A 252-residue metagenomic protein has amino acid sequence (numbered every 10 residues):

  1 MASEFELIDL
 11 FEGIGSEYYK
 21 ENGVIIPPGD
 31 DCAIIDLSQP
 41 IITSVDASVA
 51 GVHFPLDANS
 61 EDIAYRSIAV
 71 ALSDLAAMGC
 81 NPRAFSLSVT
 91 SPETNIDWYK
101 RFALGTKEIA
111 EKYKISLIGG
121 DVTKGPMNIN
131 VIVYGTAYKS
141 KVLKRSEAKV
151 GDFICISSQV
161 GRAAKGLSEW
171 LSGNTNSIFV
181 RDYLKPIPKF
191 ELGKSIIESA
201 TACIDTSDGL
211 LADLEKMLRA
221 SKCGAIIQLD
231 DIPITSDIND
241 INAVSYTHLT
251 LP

Functional and structural regions predicted by a protein language model:
M1-E17, I41, N59, P92-I118 (+4 more regions): Glycine-/charge-enriched secondary-structure boundary and capping motifs
M1-N59, M78, L87, L104: Extreme N-terminal cap/leader segments of soluble proteins
L37-I41, S48, N81-E169: Glycine-rich anion-binding loops of enzyme active sites
A58-D62, F179-L184, A202: Short pre-catalytic strand/loop immediately N-terminal to key active-site residues, enriched for Gly-Thr
I63-L75, G105-T106: Short, well-ordered amphipathic alpha-helical segments that serve as non-catalytic structural scaffolds within diverse
A76-N81, R219-S221: Alpha-helix C-terminal capping segments
V133-L143, S177-G193: Active-site glycine-rich loop that binds ribose-phosphate moieties when present
A164-D182: Short, compositionally biased
